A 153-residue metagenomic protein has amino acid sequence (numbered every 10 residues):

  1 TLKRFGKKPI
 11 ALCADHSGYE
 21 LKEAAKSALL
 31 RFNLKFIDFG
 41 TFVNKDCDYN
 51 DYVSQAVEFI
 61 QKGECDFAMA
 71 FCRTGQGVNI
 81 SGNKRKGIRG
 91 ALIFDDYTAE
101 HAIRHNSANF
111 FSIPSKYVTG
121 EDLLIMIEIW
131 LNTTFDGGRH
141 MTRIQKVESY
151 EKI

Functional and structural regions predicted by a protein language model:
T1-G6, A11-G18, D96-I153: C-terminal binding/interaction regions
A11-F32: Glycine-rich phosphate/diphosphate-binding loop of Rossmann-like nucleotide-binding domains
F32, K86-I88, N106: Short, structured coil segments at secondary-structure junctions
K35-D46: A short beta-strand-loop structural module common to alpha/beta enzyme folds
Y52-A91: Helix-adjacent hinge/juxtasegments
